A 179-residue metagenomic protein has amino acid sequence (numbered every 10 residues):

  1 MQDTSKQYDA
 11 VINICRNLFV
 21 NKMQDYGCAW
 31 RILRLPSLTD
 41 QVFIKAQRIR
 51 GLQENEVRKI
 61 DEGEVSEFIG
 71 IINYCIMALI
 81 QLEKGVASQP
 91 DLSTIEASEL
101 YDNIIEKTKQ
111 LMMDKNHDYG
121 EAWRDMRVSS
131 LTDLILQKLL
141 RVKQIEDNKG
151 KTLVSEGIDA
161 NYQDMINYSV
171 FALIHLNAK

Functional and structural regions predicted by a protein language model:
M1-K179: Intrinsically disordered, low-complexity regulatory regions that flank transcription factor DNA-binding cores
